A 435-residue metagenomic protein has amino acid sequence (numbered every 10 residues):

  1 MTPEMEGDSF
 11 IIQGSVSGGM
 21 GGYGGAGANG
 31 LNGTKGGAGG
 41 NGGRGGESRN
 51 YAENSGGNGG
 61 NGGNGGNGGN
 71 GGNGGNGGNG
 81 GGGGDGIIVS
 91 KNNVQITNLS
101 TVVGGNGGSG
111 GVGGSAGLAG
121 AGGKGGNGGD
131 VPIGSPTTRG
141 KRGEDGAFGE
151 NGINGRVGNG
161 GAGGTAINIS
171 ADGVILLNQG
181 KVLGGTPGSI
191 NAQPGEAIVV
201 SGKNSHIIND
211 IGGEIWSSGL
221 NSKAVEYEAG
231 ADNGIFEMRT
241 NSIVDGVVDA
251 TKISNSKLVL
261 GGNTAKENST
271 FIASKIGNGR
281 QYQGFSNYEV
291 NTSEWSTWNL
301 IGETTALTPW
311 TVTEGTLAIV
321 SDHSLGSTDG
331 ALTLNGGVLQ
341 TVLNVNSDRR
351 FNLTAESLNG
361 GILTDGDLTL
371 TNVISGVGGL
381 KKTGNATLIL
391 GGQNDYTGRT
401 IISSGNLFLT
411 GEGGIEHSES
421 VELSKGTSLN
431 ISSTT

Functional and structural regions predicted by a protein language model:
M1-E6, N50, G80-N92, I167-A171 (+3 more regions): Extracellular beta-strand-rich solenoid/capping regions of secreted or surface-exposed proteins that bind or remodel
M5-G7, K91-N93, S170-D172, G202-N204 (+5 more regions): Parallel beta-helix/beta-solenoid
G7-Q13, V94, N98-L99, I175-N178 (+6 more regions): GD-rich hexapeptide-repeat beta-solenoids
I12-G86, L99-N168, Q179-K203, I211-A231 (+5 more regions): Glycine-centered low-complexity coil/loop motifs and glycine-rich tracts, especially the flexible linkers
G14, N92, L99-T101, D172 (+18 more regions): Tight coil/turn sites that cap or link beta-strands
D85, T165, T316, N385-T387 (+1 more regions): Consensus positions within tandem repeat domains that build extended binding/scaffold surfaces
S218-A224, F236-M238, S242-G246, I276-Y282 (+3 more regions): Surface-exposed loop/turn positions within long extracellular repeat scaffolds, especially the passenger domains
A229-I235, T251, K266-F271, K275 (+2 more regions): Solvent-exposed, low-complexity segments and loops of surface/extracellular structural proteins
